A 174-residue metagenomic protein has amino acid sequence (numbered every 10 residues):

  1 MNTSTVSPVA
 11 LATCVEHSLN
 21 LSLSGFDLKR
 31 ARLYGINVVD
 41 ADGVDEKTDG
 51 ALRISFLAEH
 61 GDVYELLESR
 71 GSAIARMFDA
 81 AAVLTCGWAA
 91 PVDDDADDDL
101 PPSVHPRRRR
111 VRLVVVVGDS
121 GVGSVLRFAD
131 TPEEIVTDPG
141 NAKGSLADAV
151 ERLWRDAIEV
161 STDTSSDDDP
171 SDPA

Functional and structural regions predicted by a protein language model:
M1-D27: Short N-terminal edge-element motif at the start of the domain
S7-A10, E59-D62, A142: Short amphipathic alpha-helical segments
H17-E65: N-terminal interaction modules that seed assembly of large macromolecular complexes
K29-Y34, A80, R109-L113: Short, surface-exposed beta-edge/turn micro-motifs
I36-N37, T85, G118: Hydrophobic side chains in beta-strands
D42-V44, V92, G123: Eukaryotic short linear interaction motifs
G61-D98: Short HxH-centered metal-ligating active-site micro-motif
D98-A174: Glycine-rich, aromatic-bearing surface loops/beta-hairpins
